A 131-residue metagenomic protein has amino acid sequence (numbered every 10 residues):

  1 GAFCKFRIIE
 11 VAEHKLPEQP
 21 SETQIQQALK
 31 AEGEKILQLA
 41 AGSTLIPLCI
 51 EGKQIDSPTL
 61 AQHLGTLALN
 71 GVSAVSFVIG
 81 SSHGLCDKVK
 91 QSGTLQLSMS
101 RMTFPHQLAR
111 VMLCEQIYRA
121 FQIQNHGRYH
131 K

Functional and structural regions predicted by a protein language model:
G1: N-terminal beta1-alpha1 ligand-phosphate binding loop
C4-V75: S-adenosyl-L-methionine/SAH cofactor-binding core of RNA-modifying enzymes
V75-F77, L95: Generic beta-strand structural signal
G80: Rossmann-fold NAD(P)-binding glycine/threonine-rich loop
H83, D87-K131: Structured adenosyl-cofactor binding patch, chiefly the S-adenosyl-L-methionine
